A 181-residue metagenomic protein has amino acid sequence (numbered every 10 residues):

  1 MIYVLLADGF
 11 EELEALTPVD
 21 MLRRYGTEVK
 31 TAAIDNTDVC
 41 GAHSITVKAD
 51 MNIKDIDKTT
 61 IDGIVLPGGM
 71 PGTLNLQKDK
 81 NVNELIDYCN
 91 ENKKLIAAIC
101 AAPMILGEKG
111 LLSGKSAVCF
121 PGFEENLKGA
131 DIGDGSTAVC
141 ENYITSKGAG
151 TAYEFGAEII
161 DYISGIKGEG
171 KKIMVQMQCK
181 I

Functional and structural regions predicted by a protein language model:
M1-L95, I105-E108, G114, N126-G135 (+1 more regions): Extended, subdomain-level signal for the structured scaffold at the beginning of enzyme domains
I99-C100: Short, thiol/selenol-centered motifs that function as redox-active sites or metal-ligating centers
